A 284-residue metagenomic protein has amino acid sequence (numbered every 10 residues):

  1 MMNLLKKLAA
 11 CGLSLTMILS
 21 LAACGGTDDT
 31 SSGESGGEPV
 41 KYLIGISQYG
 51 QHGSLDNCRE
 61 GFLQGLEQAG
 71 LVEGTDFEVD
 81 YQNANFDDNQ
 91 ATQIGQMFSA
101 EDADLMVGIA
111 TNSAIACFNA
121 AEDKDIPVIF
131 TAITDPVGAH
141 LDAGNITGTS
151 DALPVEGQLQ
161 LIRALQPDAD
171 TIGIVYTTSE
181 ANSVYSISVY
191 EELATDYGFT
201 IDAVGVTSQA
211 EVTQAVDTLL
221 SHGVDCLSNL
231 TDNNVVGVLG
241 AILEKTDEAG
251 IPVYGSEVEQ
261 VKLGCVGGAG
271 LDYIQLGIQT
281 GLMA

Functional and structural regions predicted by a protein language model:
L19-A23: C-terminal motif of bacterial Sec signal peptides marking the signal peptidase cleavage site
G25-D28: Bacterial signal peptide processing site
Y42-A69, D80-N89, S179-S183, N233-N234 (+1 more regions): Extracytoplasmic "Venus flytrap"
I44, F62, D151-Y197: An alpha-beta-alpha
G45-S47, F98-T111, I129, I172-V175 (+2 more regions): Periplasmic-binding protein-like
F86-L105, N119, E211-D225: Short, well-structured alpha-helical segments in soluble
A116, A120-E156, G255-G267: Flexible loop/hinge segments that line or gate small-molecule binding clefts
D135-A143, T147-T171, L271-A284: Hydrophobic alpha-helical segments within soluble ligand-binding/sensing domains
